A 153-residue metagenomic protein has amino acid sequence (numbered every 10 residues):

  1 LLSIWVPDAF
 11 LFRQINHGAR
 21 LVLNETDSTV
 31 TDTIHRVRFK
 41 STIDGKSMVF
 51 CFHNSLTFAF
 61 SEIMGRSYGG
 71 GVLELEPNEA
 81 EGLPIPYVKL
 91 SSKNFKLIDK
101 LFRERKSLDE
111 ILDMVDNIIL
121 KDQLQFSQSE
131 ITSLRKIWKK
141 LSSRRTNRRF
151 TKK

Functional and structural regions predicted by a protein language model:
L1-S91, L97-L101, N117: Polybasic, glycine- and aromatic-enriched phosphate-binding surface used to engage nucleic acids
L90-K153: Non-catalytic DNA-recognition/assembly elements of restriction-modification systems
